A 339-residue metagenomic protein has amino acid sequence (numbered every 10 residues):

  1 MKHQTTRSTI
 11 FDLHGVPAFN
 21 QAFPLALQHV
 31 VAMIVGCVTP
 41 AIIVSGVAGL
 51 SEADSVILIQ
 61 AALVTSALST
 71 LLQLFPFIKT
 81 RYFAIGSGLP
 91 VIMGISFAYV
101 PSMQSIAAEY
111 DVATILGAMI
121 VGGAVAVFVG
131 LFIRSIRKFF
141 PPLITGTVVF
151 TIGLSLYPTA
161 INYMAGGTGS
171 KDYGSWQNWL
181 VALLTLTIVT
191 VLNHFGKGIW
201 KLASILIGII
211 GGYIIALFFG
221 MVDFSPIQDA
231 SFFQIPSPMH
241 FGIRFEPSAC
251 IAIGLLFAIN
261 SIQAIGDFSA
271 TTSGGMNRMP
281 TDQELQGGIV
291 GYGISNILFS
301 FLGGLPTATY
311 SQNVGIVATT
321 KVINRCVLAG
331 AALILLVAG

Functional and structural regions predicted by a protein language model:
M1-L25, F224-M239, S273, N277-P280 (+1 more regions): Intrinsically disordered, low-complexity non-transmembrane regions of multi-pass membrane transporters
M1-V91, A98-I106: N-terminal signal-anchor module of multipass membrane proteins
F19, S45-G86, L255-R325: Membrane-embedded helical hairpins/re-entrant loop segments and their flanking transmembrane helices within multi-pass
A41-V47, Y99-A108, R134, P158 (+4 more regions): Generic transmembrane alpha-helix signature in multi-pass membrane proteins, especially transporters/channels
E52-I59, T187-I235, H240-I262, G266: Flexible hinge motifs at transmembrane-helix junctions and intramembrane kinks/re-entrant loops in multi-pass membrane
E52-L68, E109-G123, G169-L184, C250-F257 (+1 more regions): Structural signature of hydrophobic alpha-helical transmembrane segments
L74-L89, R134-F139, N193-A203, T320-R325: Membrane-helix interface "capping/anchor" motifs
I106-D223, A329-G339: Membrane-embedded alpha-helical modules
